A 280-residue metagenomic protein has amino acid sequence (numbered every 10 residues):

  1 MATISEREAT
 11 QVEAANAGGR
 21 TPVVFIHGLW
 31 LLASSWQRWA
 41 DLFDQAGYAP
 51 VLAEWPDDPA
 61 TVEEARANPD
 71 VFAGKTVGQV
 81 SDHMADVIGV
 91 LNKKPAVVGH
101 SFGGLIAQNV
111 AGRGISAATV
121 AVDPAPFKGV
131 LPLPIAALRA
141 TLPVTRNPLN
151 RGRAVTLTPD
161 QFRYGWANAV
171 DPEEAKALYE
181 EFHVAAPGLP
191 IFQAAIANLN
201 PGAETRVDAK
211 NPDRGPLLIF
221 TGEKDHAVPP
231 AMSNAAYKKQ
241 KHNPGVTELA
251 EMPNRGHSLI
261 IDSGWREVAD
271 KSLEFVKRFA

Functional and structural regions predicted by a protein language model:
A2, V246-A280: Catalytic active-site module of serine/aspartate enzymes centered on a nucleophile-bearing elbow/loop
N16-E64: Short, surface-exposed "cap/lid" segments of acyl-processing enzymes
G28-L31, S101, E223-K224: Active-site glycine-rich loops that stabilize anionic/oxyanionic intermediates across multiple enzyme folds
G78-P95: Conserved acidic catalytic loop of the alpha/beta-hydrolase fold
V98-G103, A107: Gly/Ala-rich beta-loop-alpha elbow adjacent to hydrolase catalytic centers
S116-G152, F192-L199: Flexible "cap/lid" loop of the alpha/beta hydrolase fold
D213, I219-T221, D225: Short beta-strand/loop motif that positions the catalytic acidic residue of the alpha/beta-hydrolase fold
H226-A235: Conserved alpha/beta-hydrolase "acid-adjacent" motif
